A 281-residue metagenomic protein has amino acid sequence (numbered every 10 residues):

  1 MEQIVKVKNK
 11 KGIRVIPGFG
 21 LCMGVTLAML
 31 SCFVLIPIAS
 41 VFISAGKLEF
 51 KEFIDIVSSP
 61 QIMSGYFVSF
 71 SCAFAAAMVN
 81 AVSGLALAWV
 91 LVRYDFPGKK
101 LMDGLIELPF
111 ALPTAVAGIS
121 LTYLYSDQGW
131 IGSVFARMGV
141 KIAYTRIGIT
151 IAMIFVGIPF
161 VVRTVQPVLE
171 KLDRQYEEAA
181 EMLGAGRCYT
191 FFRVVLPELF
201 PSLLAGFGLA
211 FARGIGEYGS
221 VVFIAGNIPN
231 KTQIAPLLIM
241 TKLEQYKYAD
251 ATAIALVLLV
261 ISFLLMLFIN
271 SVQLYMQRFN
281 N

Functional and structural regions predicted by a protein language model:
I4, L21-V25, F33-I36, S40 (+4 more regions): C-terminal transmembrane helix and the adjacent membrane-cytosol boundary/short C-terminal tail of inner/organellar
K8-G12, F50-S58, M63, G98-K99 (+3 more regions): Membrane-interfacial helix termini and adjacent extracytoplasmic/periplasmic loops of multi-pass transporters
K10-V15, F74-I106, I119, Y123 (+2 more regions): Transmembrane-helix boundary motif in ABC transporter permease subunits
R14-G18, F53, P60, Y218-N270: Interhelical loop and adjacent transmembrane-helix boundary motif in polytopic membrane transport permeases
G24, A28-S64, F70-F74, M78 (+2 more regions): Short membrane-interfacial helix/loop motifs at transmembrane-helix boundaries
G24-M29, L108, F155-D173, R187-S220 (+1 more regions): Transmembrane alpha-helices
C32, F67, S71-S83, L87 (+5 more regions): Hydrophobic alpha-helical transmembrane segments of multipass integral membrane proteins, especially permease/channel
A111-G118: Transmembrane alpha-helices and adjacent helix-loop boundaries
